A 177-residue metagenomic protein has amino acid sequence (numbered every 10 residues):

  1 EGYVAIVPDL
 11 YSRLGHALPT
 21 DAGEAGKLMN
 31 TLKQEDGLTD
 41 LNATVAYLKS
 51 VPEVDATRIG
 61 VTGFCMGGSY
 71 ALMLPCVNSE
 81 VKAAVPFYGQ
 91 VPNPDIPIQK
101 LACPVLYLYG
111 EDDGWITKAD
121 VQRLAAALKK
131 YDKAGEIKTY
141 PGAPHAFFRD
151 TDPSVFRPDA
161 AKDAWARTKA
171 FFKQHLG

Functional and structural regions predicted by a protein language model:
E1-G177: N-terminal cap/leader regions of alpha/beta-hydrolase-fold enzymes, predominantly small-molecule hydrolases
